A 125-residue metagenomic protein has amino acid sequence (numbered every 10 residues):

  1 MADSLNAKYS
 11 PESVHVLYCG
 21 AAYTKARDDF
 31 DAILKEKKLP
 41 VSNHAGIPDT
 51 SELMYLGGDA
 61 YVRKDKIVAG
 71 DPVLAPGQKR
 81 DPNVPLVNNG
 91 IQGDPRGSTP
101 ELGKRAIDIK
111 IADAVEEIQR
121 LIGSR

Functional and structural regions predicted by a protein language model:
M1-R125: Extended, histidine- and acidic-residue-enriched regions that form the cofactor-binding/catalytic faces
